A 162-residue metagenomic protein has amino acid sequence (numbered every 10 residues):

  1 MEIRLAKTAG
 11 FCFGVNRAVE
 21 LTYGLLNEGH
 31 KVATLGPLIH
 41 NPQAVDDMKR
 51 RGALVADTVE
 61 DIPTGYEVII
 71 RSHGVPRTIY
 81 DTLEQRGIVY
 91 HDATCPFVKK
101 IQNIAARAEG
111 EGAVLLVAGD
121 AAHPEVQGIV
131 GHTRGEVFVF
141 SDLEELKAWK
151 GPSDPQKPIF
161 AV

Functional and structural regions predicted by a protein language model:
M1-V162: The feature marks the mature, well-folded catalytic cores of soluble enzymes
